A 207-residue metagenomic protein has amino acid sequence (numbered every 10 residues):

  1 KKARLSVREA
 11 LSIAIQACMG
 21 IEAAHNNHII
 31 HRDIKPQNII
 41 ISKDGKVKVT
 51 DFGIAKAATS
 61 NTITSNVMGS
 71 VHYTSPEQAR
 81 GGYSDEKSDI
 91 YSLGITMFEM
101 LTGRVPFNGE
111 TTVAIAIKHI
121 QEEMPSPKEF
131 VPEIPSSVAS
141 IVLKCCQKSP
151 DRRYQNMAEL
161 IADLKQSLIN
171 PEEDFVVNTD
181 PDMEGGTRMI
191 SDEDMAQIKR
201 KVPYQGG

Functional and structural regions predicted by a protein language model:
K1-L5: AlphaC helix of the protein kinase catalytic domain
I13-A14: Activation segment signature within eukaryotic-like protein kinase domains
M19-I29: Protein kinase catalytic-loop region centered on the HRD/HxD motif
I41-G45: Activation-loop N-terminal segment of eukaryotic-like protein kinases
V47, A58-M68: Regulatory activation segment
H72-F175: C-terminal lobe helix-coil module of Hanks-type protein kinase domains
D151, Q155-G206: Juxtacatalytic C-terminal regulatory tail of Ser/Thr protein kinases
